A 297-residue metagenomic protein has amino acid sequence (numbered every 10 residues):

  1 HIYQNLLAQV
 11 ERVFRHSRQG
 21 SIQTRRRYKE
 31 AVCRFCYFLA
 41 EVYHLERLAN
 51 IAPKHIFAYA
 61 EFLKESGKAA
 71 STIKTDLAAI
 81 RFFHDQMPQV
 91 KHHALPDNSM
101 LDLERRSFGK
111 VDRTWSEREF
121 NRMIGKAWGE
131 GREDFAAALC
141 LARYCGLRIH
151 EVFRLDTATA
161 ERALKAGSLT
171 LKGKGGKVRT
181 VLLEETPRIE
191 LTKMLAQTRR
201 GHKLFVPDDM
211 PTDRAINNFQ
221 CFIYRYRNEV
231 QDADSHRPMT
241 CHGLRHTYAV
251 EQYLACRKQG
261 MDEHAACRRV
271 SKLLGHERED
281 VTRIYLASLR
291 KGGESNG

Functional and structural regions predicted by a protein language model:
S17-K91, L183: Non-catalytic DNA-binding core/recognition domains of DNA-processing enzymes
F57, H92-R122, K172: Flexible interdomain linker/hinge and immediately adjacent N-terminus of the catalytic tyrosine-recombinase domain
T114, G175, K272-G297: Catalytic-site neighborhood detector that most strongly recognizes the C-terminal catalytic loop/helix of tyrosine
E119-C145, I149: Basic, Lys/Arg- and aromatic-enriched nucleic-acid-binding interface segment
L141-R154, A255-C256, H276: A short, glycine-centered helix-capping/turn motif at helix boundaries that positions DNA-contacting or catalytic
R154-E190: Conserved tyrosine-mediated DNA breakage-rejoining catalytic core shared by Y-recombinases
E184-M239, G243-L244, Y248: Active-site/catalytic core of tyrosine-dependent DNA strand-transfer enzymes
C221-K272, H276, D280, K291: Short, basic (Lys/Arg/His-rich) helix/loop patches that form interaction surfaces in the mid-to-C-terminal regions
